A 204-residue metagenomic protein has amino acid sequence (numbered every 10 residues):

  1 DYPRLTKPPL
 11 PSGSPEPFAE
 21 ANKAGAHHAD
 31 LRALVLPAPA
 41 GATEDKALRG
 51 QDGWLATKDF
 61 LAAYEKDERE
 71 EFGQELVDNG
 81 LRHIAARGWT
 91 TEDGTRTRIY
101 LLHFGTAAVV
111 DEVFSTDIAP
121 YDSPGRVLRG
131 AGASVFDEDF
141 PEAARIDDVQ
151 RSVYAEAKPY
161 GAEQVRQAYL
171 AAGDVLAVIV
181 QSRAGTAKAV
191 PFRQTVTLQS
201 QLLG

Functional and structural regions predicted by a protein language model:
D1-A85: N-terminal "mature-domain start" segment
N22-A47, G105-A131: Short N-terminal secondary-structure initiator segments
E68, V113, F192-T195: Stable alpha-helical elements in mature extracytoplasmic
E75, S115-Q164: Short Gly/Thr-rich strand-loop-strand
L76, G88, D117, Y121 (+1 more regions): Hydrophobic, Leu/Ile/Phe/Ala-enriched alpha-helical segments that form helix-helix packing faces
I84-G88, D93-F114: A short acidic-to-branched-hydrophobic micro-motif
L101-G105, F114-D117, Q181-R183, V196: A mature extracytoplasmic/lumenal domain signature
E142-G204: Extracytoplasmic/luminal low-complexity segments enriched in Pro/Gly and acidic/polar residues that act as flexible
